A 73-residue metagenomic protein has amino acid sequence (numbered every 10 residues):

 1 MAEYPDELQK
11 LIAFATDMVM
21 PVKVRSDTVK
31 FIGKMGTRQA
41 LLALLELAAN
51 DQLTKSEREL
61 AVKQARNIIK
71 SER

Functional and structural regions predicted by a protein language model:
M1, G33-K34, L53: Tandem-repeat/low-complexity and Cys-motif detector
A2-T16, T37-A49, K70-R73: Amphipathic alpha-helical scaffolding segments comprising HEAT/armadillo-like alpha-solenoid repeats
F14-V19, K23-D27: Glycine/serine-rich loop-strand microenvironments at binding/catalytic pocket rims
V19-P21, D51-T54: Short inter-helical turns and helix N-cap capping residues of alpha-solenoid HEAT/ARM repeat scaffolds
R25-T28, R58-A61: Conserved hydrophobic register position within alpha-solenoid helical repeats
I32, A61-A65, I69: Hydrophobic core/packing positions within alpha-helical solenoid repeats
